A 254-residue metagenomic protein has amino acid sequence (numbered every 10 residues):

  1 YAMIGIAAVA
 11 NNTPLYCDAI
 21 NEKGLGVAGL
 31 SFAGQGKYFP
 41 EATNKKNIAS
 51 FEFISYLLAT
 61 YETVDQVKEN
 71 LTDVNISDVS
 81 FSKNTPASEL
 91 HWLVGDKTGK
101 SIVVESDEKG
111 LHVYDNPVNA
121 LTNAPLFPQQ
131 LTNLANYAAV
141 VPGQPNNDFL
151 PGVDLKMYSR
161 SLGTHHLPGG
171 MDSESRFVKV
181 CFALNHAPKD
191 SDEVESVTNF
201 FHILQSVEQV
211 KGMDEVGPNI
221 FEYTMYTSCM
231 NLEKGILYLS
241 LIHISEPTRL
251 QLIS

Functional and structural regions predicted by a protein language model:
Y1-K45, D73, D78: A contiguous strand-loop segment
N21-K23, L58-Q66, D190-V197, L232-E233: A short, structured loop/turn motif at beta-sheet edges
Y38-N75: Compact, glycine/acidic-enriched structural inserts
T60-V94, K100: Secretory/export targeting leaders with adjacent low-complexity proregions
T85-Y137: Extended amphipathic alpha-helical segments with heptad-repeat/coiled-coil character used for oligomerization, fusion
L131-G169: Charged, long alpha-helical assembly modules
G163-L239: Extended, compositionally biased non-globular segments
I242-I253: Residue-level detector of conserved catalytic or cofactor/ligand-binding positions in enzyme active sites
